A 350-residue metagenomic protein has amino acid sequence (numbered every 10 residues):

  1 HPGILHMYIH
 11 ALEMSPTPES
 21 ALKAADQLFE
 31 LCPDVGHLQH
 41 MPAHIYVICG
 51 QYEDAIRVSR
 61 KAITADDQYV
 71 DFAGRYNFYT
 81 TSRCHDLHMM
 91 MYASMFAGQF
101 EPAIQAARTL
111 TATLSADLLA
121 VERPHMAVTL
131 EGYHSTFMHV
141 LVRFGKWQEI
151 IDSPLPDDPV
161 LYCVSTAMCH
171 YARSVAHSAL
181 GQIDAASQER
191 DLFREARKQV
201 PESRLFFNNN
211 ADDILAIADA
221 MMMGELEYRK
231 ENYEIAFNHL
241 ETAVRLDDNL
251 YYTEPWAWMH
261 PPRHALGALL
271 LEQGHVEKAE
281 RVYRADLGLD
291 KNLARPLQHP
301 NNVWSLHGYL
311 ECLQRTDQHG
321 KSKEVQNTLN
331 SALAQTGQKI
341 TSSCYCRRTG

Functional and structural regions predicted by a protein language model:
H1-G3, D34-H37, R75-F78, S82 (+8 more regions): Structural signature of alpha-solenoid helical repeat junctions
M7, M41, I48, M89 (+6 more regions): "A position-specific structural signal for the A-helix of alpha-solenoid helical repeats
A11-L12, Y46, S94, L141 (+4 more regions): Residue at a conserved register position within TPR or TPR-like alpha-solenoid repeats
D26-D34, F72, Y76-N77, T111-A127 (+6 more regions): Solenoid-like repeat scaffolds
